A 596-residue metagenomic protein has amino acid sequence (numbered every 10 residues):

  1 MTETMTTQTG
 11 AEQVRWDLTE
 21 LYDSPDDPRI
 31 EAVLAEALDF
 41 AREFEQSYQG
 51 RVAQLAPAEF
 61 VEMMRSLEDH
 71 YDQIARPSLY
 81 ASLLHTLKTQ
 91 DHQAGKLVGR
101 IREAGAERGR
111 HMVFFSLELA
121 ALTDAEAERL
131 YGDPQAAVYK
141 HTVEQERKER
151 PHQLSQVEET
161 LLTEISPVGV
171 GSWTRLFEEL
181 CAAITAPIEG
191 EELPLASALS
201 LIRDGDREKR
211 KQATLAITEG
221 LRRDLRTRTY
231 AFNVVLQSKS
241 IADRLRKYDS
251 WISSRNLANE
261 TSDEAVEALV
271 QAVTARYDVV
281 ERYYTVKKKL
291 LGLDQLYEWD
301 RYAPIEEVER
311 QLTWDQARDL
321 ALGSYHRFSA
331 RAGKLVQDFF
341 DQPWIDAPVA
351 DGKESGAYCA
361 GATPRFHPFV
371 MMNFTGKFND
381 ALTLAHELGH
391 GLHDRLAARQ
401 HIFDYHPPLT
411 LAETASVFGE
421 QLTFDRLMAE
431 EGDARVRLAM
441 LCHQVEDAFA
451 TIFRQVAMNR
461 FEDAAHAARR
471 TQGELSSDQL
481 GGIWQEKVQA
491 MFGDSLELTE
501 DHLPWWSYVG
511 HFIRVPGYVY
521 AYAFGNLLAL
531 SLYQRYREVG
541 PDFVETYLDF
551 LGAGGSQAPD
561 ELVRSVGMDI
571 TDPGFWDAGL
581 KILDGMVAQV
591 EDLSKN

Functional and structural regions predicted by a protein language model:
M1-E307, L593-N596: A well-structured
G10-E12, T19, P25, F115 (+14 more regions): C-terminal, non-catalytic "cap/extension" segments appended to globular domains
L290-R327, G333-V336, R365, H393 (+3 more regions): Long, K/E/R/D-enriched contiguous segments that form extended
R310-L312, I345-H367: Catalytic zinc-binding patch centered on the HExxH motif and its immediate surroundings that defines zinc-dependent
R310-W314, R365-A385: Short pre-active-site segment immediately N-terminal to the catalytic Zn-binding motif
G389-F403, L422: Catalytic Zn2+-binding segment of zinc metalloproteases
F403-A415, D447, S477, V515-Y522: Active-site metal-coordination segments of metallo-dependent hydrolases
P408-V436, Q444-E446, A450, G525: Post-HExxH zinc-binding segment in Zn-dependent metallohydrolases
